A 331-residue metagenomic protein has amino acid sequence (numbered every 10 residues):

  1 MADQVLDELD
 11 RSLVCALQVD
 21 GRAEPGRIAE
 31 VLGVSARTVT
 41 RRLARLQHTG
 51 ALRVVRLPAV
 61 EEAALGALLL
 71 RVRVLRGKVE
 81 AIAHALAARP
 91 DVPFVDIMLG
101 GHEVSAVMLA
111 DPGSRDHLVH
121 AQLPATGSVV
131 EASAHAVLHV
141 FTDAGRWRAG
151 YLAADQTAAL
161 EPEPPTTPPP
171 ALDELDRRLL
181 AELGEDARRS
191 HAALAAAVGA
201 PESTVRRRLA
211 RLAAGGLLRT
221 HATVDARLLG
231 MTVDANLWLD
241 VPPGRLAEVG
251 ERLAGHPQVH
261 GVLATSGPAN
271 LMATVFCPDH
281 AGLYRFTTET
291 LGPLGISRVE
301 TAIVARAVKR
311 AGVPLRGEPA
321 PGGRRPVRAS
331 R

Functional and structural regions predicted by a protein language model:
M1-R331: A compositional/biophysical signature of low hydrophobicity enriched in polar/charged and small residues
